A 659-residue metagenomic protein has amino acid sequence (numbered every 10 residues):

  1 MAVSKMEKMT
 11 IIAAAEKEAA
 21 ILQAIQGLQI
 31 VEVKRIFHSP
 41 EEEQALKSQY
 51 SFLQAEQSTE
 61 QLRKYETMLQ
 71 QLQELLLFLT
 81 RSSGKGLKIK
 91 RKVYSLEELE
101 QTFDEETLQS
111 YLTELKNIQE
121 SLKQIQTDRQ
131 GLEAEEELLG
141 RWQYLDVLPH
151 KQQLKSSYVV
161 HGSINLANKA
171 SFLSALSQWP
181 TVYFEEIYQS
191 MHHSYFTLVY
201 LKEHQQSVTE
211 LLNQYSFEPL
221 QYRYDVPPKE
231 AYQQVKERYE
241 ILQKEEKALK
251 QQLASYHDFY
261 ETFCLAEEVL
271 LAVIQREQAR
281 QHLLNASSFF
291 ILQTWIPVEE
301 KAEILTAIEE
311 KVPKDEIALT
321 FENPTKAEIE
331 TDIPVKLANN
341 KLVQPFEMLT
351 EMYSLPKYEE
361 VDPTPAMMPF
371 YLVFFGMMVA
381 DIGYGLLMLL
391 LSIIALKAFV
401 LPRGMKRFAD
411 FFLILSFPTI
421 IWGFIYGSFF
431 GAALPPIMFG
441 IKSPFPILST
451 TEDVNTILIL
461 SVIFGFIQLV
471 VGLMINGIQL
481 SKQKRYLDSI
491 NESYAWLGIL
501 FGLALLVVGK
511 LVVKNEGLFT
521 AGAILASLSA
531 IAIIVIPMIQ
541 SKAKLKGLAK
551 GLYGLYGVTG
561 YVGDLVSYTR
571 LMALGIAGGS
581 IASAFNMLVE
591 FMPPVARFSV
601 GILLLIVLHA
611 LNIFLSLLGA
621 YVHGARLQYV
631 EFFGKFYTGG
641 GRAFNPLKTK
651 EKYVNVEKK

Functional and structural regions predicted by a protein language model:
M1-M367, A395, P402-M405, A409: Long, charged N-terminal accessory/stalk domains
A2-E7, A14-L22, Q26-V33, Q293 (+1 more regions): Conserved, carboxylate-rich catalytic/transport cores that coordinate ions
